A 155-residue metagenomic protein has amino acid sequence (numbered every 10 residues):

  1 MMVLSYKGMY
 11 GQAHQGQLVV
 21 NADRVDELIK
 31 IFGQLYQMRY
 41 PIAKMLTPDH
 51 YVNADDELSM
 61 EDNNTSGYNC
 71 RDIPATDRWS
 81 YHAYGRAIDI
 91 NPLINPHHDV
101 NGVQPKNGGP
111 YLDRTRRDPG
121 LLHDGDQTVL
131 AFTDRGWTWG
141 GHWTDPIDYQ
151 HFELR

Functional and structural regions predicted by a protein language model:
M1-M60: Active-site acidic/histidine clusters and adjacent loop/turn architecture that either coordinate catalytic ions
G11-Q15, C70, Y111-L112: General secondary-structure edge motif
H14, E57-T65, H123-Q127: N-terminal start-of-chain detector that recognizes signal peptides and the immediate post-cleavage beginning
G33, I42-A43, N53, L58-P92: Mid-length scaffold segments of soluble, non-membrane domains
D72-W79, Y84-R155: Catalytic cores and adjacent binding grooves of peptidoglycan-active enzymes
